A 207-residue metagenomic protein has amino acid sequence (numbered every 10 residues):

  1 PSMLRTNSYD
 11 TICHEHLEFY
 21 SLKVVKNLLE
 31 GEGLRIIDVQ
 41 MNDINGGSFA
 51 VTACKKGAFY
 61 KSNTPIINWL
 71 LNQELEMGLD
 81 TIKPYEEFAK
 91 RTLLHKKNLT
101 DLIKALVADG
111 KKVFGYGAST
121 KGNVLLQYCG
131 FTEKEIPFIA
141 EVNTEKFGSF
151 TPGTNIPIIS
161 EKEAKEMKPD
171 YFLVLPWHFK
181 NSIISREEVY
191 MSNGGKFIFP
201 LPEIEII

Functional and structural regions predicted by a protein language model:
P1-E18, L22-V24: Short, glycine-/aromatic-enriched active-site segment of Class I SAM-dependent methyltransferases
L34-N45: Conserved S-adenosyl-L-methionine
G46-R91: Flexible, glycine-/basic-rich loop-and-beta segments that form/coincide with the SAM-dependent methyltransferase
R91-D109: A short, well-structured juxtamembrane/interface segment
L106-Q127: Glycine-rich adenosine-cofactor-binding loop
P137-V142, I198-F199: Short internal beta-strands
T144-F150, K162-E163: Conserved nucleotide-cofactor-binding alpha/beta core module
T154-I207: Phosphate-bearing ligand-interacting subdomains that bind or position ATP/ADP/UDP/GDP/NAD(P) or nucleotide-linked
